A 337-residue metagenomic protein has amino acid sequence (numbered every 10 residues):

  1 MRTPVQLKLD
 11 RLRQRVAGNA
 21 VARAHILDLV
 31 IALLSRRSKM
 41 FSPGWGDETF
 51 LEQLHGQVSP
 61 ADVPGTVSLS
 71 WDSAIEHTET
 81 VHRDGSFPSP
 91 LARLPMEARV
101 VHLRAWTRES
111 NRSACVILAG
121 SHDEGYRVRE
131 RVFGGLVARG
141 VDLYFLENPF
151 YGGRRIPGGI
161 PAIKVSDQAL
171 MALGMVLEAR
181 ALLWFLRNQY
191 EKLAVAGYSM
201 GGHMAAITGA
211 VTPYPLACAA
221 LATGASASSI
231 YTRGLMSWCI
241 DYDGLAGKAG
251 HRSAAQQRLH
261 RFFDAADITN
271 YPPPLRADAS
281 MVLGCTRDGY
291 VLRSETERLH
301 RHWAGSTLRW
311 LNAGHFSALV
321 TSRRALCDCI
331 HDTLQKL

Functional and structural regions predicted by a protein language model:
M1-S86: N-terminal targeting or regulatory segments adjacent to alpha/beta-hydrolase or S9 domains
R93-P157: Short, surface-exposed "cap/lid" segments of acyl-processing enzymes
G159-Q189: Alpha/beta-hydrolase active-site loop
A196-A205: Gly/Ala-rich beta-loop-alpha elbow adjacent to hydrolase catalytic centers
I207-A255, W310: Hydrolase active-site cap/lid region
L275-R276, M281-G284, D288: Short beta-strand/loop motif that positions the catalytic acidic residue of the alpha/beta-hydrolase fold
T286-V291, H315-F316: Acidic catalytic loop of the alpha/beta-hydrolase fold
A313-C327: Catalytic histidine-centered segment of alpha/beta-hydrolase-like enzymes
